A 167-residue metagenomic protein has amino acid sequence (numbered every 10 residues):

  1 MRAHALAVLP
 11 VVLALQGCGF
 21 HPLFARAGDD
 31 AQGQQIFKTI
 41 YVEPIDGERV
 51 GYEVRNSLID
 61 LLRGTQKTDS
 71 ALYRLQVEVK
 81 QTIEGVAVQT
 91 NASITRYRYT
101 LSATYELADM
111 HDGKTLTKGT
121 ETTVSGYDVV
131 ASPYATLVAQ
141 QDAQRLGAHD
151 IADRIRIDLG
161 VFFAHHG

Functional and structural regions predicted by a protein language model:
M1-V8: Bacterial N-terminal signal peptides that target proteins for export
A14-G17: C-terminal motif of bacterial Sec signal peptides marking the signal peptidase cleavage site
G19-P22: Bacterial signal peptide processing site
A27-G47: Post-signal peptide N-terminal segment of mature Sec-exported envelope proteins
P44-K67: N-terminal leader/targeting helix
D60, T65-T120, V124-D142, L146: Surface-exposed short loop/turn segments
A135-G167: C-terminal/domain-edge helix-coil "capping" segments
